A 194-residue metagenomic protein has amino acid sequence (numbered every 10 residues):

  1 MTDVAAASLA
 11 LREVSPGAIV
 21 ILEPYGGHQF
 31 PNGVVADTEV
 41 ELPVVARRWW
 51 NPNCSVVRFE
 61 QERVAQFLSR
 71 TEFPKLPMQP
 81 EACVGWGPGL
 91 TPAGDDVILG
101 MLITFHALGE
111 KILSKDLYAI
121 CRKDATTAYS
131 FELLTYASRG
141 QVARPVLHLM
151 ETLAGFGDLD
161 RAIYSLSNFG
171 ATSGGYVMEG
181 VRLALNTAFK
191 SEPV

Functional and structural regions predicted by a protein language model:
M1-G85, G89-G94, F105-A107, I112 (+6 more regions): Phosphate/adenylate-binding glycine loop and adjacent helical scaffold
L99-A107, V181-A184: Extracellular/lumenal glycan-associated surfaces
K111-K123, I163-Y164, K190-V194: Short alpha-helical "patches" and their helix-cap loops
Y118-L147, E151: A cyclin-like helical interaction fold
P145-V194: Acidic, carboxylate-rich catalytic segments that either coordinate divalent cations
